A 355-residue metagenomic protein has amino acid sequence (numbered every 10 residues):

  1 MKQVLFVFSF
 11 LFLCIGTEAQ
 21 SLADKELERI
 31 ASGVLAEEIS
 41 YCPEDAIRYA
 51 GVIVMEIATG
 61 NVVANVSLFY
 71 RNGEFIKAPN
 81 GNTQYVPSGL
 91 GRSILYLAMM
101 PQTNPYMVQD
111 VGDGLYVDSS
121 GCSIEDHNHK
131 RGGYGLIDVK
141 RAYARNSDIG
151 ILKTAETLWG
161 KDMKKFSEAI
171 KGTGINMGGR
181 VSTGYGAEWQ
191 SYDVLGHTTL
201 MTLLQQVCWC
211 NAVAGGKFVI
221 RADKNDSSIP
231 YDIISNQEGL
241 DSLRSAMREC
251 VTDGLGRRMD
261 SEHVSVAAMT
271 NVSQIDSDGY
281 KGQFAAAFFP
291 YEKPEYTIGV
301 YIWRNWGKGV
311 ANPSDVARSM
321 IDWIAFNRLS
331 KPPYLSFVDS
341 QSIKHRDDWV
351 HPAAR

Functional and structural regions predicted by a protein language model:
V4-L13: Sec-dependent N-terminal signal peptides
A19-I30, L35, E44-Y85, I94-R304: Beta-lactam-recognizing serine transpeptidase/beta-lactamase-like catalytic domain environment
Y41-A46, R328-P332: Surface-exposed helix-capping loop/turn segments at secondary-structure junctions
S88: Catalytic tyrosine of NAD(P)H-dependent dehydrogenase/reductases that use a Tyr as the general acid/base
R304-P313: A short acidic/glycine-rich loop-to-helix N-cap element
S314-R355: Short, gly/Ser/Thr-rich active-site loops of penicillin-recognizing serine hydrolases
